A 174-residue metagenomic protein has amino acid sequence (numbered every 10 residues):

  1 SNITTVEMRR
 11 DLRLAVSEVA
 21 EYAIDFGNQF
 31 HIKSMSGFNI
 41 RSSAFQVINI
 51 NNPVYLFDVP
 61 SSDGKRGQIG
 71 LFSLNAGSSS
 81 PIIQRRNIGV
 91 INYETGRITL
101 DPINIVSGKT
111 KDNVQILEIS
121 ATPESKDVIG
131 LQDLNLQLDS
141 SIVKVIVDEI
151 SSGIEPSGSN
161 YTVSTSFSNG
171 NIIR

Functional and structural regions predicted by a protein language model:
S1-R66: Long, low-hydrophobicity ectodomains and other hydrophilic envelope-associated domains
K65-R174: Surface-exposed interaction regions enriched in Ser/Thr/Asp/Glu that occur as long low-complexity tracts or repetitive
